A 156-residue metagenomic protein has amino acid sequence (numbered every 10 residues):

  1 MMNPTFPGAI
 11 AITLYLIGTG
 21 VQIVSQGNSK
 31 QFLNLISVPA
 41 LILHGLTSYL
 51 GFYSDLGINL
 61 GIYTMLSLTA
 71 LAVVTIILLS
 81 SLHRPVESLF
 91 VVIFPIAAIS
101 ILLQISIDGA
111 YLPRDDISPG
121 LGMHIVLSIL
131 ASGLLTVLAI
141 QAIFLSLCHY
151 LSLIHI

Functional and structural regions predicted by a protein language model:
M1-Y15, L127-L135: Hydrophobic transmembrane alpha-helical segments in integral membrane proteins
N3-T13, I58-A70: Structural signature of hydrophobic alpha-helical transmembrane segments
A9-Q26, V137, Q141: N-terminal signal-anchor/start-transfer transmembrane helix
T19-N28, T75-P85: C-terminal ends of transmembrane helices
S29-P39, E87-F94: Membrane-interfacial loop-to-transmembrane alpha-helix junctions, especially the N-terminal start
P39-F52: A generic, lipid-embedded transmembrane alpha helix
S81-L135: Hydrophobic alpha-helical segments and helix pairs
I154-I156: Conserved small/polar residues in nucleotide/adenosyl-binding loops
